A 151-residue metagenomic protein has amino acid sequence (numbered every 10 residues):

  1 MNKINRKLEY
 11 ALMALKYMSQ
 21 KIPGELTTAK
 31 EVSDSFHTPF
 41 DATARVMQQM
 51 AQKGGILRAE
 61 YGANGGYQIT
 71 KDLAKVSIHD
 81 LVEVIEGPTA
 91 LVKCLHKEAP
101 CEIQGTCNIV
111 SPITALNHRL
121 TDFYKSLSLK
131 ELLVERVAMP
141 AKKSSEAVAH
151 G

Functional and structural regions predicted by a protein language model:
M1-A14: Short alpha-helical segments that sit at the start of domains
A14-P23: Short amphipathic alpha-helical interface segments
K30-F36: A short alpha-helical element within helix-turn-helix/winged-helix DNA-binding domains across DNA-binding proteins
V46-K53: Basic amphipathic alpha-helical segments that dock to polyanions
G54-Q68: Beta-hairpin "wing" of winged helix-turn-helix
L73-C94, I113: Conserved segment of winged-helix/HTH DNA-binding domains
E98-G151: C-terminal regulatory/oligomerization modules of transcriptional regulators
